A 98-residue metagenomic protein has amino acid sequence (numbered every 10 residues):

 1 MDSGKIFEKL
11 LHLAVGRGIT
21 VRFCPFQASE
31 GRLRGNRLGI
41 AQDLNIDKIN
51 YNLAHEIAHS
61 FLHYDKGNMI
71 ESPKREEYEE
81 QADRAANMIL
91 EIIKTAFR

Functional and structural regions predicted by a protein language model:
M1-R98: Active-site hotspot residues in diverse enzymes, especially metal/ion-binding acidic/histidine motifs
